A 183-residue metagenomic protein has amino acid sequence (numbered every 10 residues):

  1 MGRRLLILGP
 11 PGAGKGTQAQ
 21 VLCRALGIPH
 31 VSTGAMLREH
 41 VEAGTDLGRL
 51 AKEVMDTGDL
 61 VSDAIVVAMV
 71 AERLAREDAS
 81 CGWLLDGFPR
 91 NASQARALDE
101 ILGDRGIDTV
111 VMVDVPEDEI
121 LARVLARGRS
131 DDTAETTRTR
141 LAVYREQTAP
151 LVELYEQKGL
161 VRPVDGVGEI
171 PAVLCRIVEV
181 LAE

Functional and structural regions predicted by a protein language model:
M1-E183: Glycine-rich phosphate-binding loop of ATP-dependent small-molecule kinases
